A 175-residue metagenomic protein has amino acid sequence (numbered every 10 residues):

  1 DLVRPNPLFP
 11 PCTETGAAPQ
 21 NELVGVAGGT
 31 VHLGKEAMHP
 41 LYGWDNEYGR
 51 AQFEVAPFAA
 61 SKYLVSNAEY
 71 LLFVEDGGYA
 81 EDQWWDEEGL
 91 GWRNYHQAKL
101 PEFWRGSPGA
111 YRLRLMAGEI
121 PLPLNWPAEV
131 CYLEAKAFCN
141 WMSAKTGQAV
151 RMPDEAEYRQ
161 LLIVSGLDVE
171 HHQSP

Functional and structural regions predicted by a protein language model:
D1-Y48, Y63, Y79-P175: Functional-site microenvironments in short loops/helix caps that host divalent-cation chemistry
A51-E54: Acyl/amide activation-and-transfer machinery of modular secondary-metabolite enzymes
A59: Glycine-rich adenosyl-nucleotide cofactor-binding module
S66: Conserved G/P- and acidic residue-centered "switch" motifs that form tight phosphate/ATP-binding loops in soluble
